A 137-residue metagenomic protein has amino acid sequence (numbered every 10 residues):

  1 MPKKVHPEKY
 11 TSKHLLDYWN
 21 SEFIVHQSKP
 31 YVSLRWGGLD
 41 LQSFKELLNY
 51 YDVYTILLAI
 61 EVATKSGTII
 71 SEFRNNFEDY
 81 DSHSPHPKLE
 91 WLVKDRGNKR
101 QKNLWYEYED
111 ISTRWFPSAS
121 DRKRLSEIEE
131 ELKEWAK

Functional and structural regions predicted by a protein language model:
M1, K133-K137: Short intrinsically disordered terminal tails
M1-Y50, Y54: Long, charged low-complexity interaction segments
V25, E130-E134: Intrinsically disordered, low-complexity segments enriched in glycine/proline and serine/threonine
S43-E131: Short, cationic/aromatic linear interface patches that serve as DNA/RNA-contacting surfaces or protein-partner docking
